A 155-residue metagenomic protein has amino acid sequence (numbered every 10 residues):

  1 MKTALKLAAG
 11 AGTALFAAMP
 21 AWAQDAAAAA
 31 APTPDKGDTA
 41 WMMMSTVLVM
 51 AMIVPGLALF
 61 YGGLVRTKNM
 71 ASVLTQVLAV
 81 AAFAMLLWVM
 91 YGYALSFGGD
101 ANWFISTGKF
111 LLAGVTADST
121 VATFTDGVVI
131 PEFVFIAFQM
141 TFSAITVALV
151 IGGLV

Functional and structural regions predicted by a protein language model:
K2-V155: Hydrophobic alpha-helical transmembrane bundles of multi-pass membrane proteins
